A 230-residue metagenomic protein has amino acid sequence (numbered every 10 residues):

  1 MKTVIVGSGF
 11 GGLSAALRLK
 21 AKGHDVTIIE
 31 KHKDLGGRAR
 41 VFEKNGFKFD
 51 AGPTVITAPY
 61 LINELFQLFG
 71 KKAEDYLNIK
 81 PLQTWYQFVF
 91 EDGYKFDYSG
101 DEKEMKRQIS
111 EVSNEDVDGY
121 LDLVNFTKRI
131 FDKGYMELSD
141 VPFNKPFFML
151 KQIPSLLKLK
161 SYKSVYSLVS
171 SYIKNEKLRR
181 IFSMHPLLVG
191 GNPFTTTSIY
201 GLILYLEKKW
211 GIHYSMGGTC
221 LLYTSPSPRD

Functional and structural regions predicted by a protein language model:
M1-R129: N-terminal glycine-rich phosphate/pyrophosphate-binding loop and immediately adjacent elements
A16, A39, N63, Y166-S167 (+2 more regions): Short glycine-/small-residue-rich flexible loop motifs, especially phosphate/cofactor-binding loops
E91-T197: Rossmann-like flavin
P154, G211-M216: Glycine-rich tight-turn/loop motif centered on a GG-T
V189-H213: Active-site-adjacent "gating/activation" loops or surface patches in catalytic cores
M216-L222: Glycine-rich loop(s) and the adjacent beta-strand/alpha-helix scaffold that form part
Y223-D230: Conserved small/polar residues in nucleotide/adenosyl-binding loops
